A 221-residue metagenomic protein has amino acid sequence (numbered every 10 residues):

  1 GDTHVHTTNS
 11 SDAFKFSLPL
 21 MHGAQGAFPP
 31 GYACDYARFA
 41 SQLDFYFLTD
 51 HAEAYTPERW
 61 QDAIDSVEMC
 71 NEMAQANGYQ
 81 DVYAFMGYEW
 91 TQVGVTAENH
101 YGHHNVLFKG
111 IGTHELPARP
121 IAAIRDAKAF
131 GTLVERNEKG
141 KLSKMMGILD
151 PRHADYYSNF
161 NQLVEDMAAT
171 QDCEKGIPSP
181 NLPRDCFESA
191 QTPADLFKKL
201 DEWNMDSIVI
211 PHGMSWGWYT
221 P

Functional and structural regions predicted by a protein language model:
G1-P221: Extended, charged catalytic domains and RNA/DNA-binding interfaces, predominantly in divalent-metal-using enzymes
